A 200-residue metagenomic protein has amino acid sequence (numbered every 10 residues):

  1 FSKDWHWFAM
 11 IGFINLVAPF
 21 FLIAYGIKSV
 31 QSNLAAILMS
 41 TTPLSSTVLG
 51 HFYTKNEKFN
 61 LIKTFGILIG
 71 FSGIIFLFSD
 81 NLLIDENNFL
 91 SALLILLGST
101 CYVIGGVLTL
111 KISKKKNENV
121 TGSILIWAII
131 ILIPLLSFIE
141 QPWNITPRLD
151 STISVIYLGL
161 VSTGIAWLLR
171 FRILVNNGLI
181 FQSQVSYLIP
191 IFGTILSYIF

Functional and structural regions predicted by a protein language model:
F1-M39, S72-F76, G159-N177: Specific transmembrane alpha-helical segments of multi-pass solute transporters/efflux pumps, especially DMT/EamA
F1-S2, F52, F71-E86, W127-S151 (+1 more regions): Membrane-interface helix-cap regions at the ends of transmembrane helices in multi-pass membrane proteins
D4-G12, K58-F71, S91-A92, K115-L125 (+1 more regions): Cytoplasmic-side transmembrane-helix entry/capping segments in multi-pass membrane proteins
A9, T41, L49, F59-D80 (+5 more regions): Hydrophobic transmembrane alpha-helices of multi-pass small-molecule transport proteins
I14, L38-Y53, L68, W127-L132 (+3 more regions): Alpha-helical transmembrane segments of compact multi-pass small-molecule transporters, enriched in specific families
Y25-P43, N88-C101, R148-T163: Structural signature of hydrophobic alpha-helical transmembrane segments
G26, F52-K55, F59, I112 (+3 more regions): Hydrophobic/aromatic residues within transmembrane alpha-helices of multi-pass small-molecule transporters
S46-V48, F52-T54, I84-E140, V155 (+1 more regions): Transmembrane alpha-helical segments that form core, pore/gating elements of small-molecule transporters/exporters
